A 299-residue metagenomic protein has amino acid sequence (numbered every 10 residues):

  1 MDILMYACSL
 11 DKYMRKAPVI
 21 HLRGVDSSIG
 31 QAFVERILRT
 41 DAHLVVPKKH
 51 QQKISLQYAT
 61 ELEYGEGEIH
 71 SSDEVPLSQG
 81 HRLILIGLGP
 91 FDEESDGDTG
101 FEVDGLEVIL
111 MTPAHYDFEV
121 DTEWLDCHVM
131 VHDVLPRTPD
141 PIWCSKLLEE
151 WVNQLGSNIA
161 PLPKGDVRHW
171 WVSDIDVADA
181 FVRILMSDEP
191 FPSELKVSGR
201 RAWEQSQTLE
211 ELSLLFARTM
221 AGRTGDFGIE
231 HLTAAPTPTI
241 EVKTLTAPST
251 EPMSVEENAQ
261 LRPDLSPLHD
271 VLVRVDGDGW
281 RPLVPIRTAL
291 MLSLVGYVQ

Functional and structural regions predicted by a protein language model:
M1-I20, V34-V46, R262-Q299: Amphipathic terminal alpha-helices
D2-S78: N-terminal Rossmann/SDR dinucleotide-binding element
K12-A17, L38-R39, V75-R82, T99-G105 (+4 more regions): Flexible, charged surface loops at secondary-structure boundaries
D26-G30, H50-K53, G89-E94, H115-D117 (+2 more regions): Short acidic, S/G/P-rich loop/turn micro-motifs used as interaction or catalytic elements
F33-E35, I54-E63, D96-E102, E119-E123 (+2 more regions): Short, aromatic/basic amphipathic alpha-helical patches
D73-T138: Conserved Rossmann-fold NAD(P)-dependent oxidoreductase catalytic core, especially the SDR/UDP-sugar
V120-L185, L212: NAD(P)-dependent short-chain dehydrogenase/reductase
A180-A259, G277, R281-Y297: Mid/C-terminal beta-alpha module of Rossmann-like enzyme folds, strongest in SDR-family dehydrogenases/epimerases
